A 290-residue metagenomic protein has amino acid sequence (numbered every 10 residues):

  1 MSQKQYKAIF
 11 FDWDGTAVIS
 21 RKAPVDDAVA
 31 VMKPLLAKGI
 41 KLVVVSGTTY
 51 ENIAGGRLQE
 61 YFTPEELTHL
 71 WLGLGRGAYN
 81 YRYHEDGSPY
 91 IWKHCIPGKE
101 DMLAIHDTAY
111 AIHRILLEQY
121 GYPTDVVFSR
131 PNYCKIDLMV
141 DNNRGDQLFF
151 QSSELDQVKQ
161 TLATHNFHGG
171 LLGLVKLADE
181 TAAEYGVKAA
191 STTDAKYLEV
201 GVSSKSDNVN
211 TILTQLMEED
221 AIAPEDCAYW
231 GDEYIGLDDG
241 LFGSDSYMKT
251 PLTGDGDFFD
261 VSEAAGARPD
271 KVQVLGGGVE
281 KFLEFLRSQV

Functional and structural regions predicted by a protein language model:
S2-A8, V25, S206-V290: Mg2+-dependent phosphoryl-transfer enzymes with acidic/Ser/Thr/Gly-rich catalytic loops
K4-K22, V44-S46, L72, V209 (+1 more regions): Asp-based phosphoryl-transfer active-site loop
I9-D14, L74-A78, Y83-E85, S129-D141 (+3 more regions): Short loop/turn segments at strand-loop or loop-helix junctions that form parts of catalytic or ligand-binding pockets
P24-F128: Active-site phosphate-binding/coordination module
I53-R57, Y83, L138, L237-G243 (+1 more regions): A short acidic (Asp/Glu
P123-A228, E233-D239, Y247-P251: Conserved acidic, metal-coordinating active-site core of Asp-based, Mg2+-dependent phosphoryl-transfer enzymes
